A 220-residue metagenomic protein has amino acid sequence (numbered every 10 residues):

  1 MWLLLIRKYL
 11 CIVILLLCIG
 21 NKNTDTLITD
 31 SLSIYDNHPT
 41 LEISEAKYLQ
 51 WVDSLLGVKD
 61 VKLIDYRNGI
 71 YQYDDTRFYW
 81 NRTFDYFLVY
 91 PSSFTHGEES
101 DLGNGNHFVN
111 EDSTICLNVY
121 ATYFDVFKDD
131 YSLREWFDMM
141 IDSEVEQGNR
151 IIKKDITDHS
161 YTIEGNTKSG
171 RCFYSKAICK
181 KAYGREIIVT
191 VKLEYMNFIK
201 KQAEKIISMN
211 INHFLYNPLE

Functional and structural regions predicted by a protein language model:
M1-L10: Bacterial N-terminal signal peptides that target proteins for export
W2, I19-I115, Y123, V145-E146 (+4 more regions): N-terminal targeting sequences that direct proteins away from the cytosol to non-cytosolic compartments
C11-N21: Hydrophobic h-region of N-terminal signal peptides that target proteins for export in Gram-negative bacteria
V119-N149: Short, solvent-exposed recognition patches
I151-K154: Surface-exposed patches in mature extracellular/periplasmic domains of secreted proteins
H159-S175: Short, Gly/Ser/Thr-enriched beta-strand-loop segments that form substrate-interacting elements of hydrolase/peptidase
K176-K181: A short, hydrophobic, proline-anchored segment that marks a local hinge/packing element in signaling and regulatory
